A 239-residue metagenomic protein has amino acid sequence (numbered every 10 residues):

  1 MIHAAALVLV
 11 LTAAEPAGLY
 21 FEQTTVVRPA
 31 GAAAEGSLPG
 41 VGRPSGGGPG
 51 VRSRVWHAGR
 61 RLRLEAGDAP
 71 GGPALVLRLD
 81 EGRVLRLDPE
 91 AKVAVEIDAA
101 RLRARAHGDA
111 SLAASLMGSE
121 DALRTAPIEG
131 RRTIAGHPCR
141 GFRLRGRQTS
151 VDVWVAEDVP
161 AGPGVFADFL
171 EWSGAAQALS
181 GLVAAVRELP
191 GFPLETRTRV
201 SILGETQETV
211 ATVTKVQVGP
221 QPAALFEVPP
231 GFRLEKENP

Functional and structural regions predicted by a protein language model:
M1-V8: Sec-dependent signal peptide recognition, specifically the positively charged N-region followed immediately by
L9-A13: Hydrophobic core
E15-P239: Extended soluble regions of mature proteins
